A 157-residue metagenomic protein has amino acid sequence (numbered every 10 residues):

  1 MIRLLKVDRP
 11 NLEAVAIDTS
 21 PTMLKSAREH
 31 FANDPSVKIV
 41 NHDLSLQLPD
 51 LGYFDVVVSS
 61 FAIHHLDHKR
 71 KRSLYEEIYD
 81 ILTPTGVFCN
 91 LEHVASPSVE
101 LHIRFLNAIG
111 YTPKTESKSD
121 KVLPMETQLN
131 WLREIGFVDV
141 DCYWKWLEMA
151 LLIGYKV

Functional and structural regions predicted by a protein language model:
M1-L46: Class I SAM-dependent methyltransferase SAM/SAH-binding core
D8, H64-L66: A short His-aromatic
P49-V57: A short acidic, Gly/Pro-enriched loop at the edge of an enzyme's catalytic core that lines a small-molecule cofactor
S59-I63, L91: Residues lining the SAM
R72-P84: A short glycine-rich, Lys/Arg-flanked "PGG" loop and its adjoining helix->strand segment in the class I
C89-C142: C-terminal alpha-helical "lid/dimerization" subdomain adjacent to the S-adenosyl-L-methionine
I135-V157: Core SAM-dependent methyltransferase catalytic element
